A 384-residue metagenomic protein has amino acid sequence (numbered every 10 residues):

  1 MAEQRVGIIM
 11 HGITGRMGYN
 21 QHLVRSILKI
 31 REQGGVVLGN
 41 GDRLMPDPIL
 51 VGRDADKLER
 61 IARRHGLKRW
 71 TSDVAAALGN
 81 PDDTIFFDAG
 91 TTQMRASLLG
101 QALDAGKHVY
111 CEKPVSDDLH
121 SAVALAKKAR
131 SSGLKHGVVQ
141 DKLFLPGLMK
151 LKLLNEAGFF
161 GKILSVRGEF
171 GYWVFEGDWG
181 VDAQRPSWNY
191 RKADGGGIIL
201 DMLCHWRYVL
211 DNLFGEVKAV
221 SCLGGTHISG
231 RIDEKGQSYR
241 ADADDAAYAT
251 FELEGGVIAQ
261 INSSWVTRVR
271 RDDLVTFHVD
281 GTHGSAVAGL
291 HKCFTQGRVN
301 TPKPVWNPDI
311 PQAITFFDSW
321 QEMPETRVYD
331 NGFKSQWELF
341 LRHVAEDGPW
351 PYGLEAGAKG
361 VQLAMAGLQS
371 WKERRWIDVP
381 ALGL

Functional and structural regions predicted by a protein language model:
M1-H65: N-terminal Rossmann-like dinucleotide-binding module
E3, L134, G161-S165, Q369-L384: C-terminal capping/lid region of NAD(P)-dependent oxidoreductase domains
N40, R69-P81: Short acidic low-complexity segments
D83-I85, T91, A96-L143, G158: Beta-strand-loop-alpha-helix segment that lines the small-molecule cofactor/substrate pocket of alpha/beta enzymes
D88-A89, L253, N262, G281: Short, well-ordered coil/turn residues at beta-beta hairpins and beta-strand->alpha-helix junctions within
K142-A241, R374: Predominantly a Rossmann-like dinucleotide-binding segment in NAD(P)-dependent oxidoreductases
C204, S263-R271: Glycine-rich phosphate/pyrophosphate-binding beta-alpha loops
A219, S229-K235, Y239-R240, Y248 (+4 more regions): C-terminal glycine/acidic-rich active-site capping loop/insertion
